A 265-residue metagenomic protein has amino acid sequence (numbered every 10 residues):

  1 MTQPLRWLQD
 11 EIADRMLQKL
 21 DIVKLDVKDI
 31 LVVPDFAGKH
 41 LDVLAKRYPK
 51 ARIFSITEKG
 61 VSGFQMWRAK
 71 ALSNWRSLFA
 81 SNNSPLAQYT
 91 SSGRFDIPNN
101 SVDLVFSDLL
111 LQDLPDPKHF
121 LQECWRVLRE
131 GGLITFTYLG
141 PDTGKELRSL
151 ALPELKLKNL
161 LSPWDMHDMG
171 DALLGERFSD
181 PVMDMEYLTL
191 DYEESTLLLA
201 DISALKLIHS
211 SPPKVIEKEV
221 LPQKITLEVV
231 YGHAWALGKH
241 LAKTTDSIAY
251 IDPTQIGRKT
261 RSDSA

Functional and structural regions predicted by a protein language model:
W7-D29, K39-V43: Conserved alpha-helix/loop element of class I SAM-dependent methyltransferases that forms part of the SAM/SAH-binding
D21, T196-A265: C-terminal lobe and adjacent flexible extensions of AdoMet/dcAdoMet transferase-like proteins
V27-D96, H119: Class I SAM-dependent methyltransferase SAM/SAH-binding core
K59-G60, L111, Y138-D142: Short glycine-enriched loops at secondary-structure junctions
D103-K118: A short SAM/SAH-binding and catalytic strip from SAM-dependent methyltransferases
K118-L133: A short glycine-rich, Lys/Arg-flanked "PGG" loop and its adjoining helix->strand segment in the class I
L133-E194, L205-K214: Conserved catalytic/acceptor-binding region of the Class I
